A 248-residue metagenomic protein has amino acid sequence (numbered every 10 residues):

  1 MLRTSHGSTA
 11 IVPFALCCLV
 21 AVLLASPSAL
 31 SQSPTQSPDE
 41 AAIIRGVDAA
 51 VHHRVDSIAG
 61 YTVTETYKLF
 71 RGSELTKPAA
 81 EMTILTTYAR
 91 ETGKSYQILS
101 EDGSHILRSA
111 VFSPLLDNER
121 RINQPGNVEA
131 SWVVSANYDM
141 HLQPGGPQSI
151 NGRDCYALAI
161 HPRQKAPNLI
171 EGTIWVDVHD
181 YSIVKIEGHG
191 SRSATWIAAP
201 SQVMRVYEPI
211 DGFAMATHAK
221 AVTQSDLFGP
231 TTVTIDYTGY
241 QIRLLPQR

Functional and structural regions predicted by a protein language model:
M1, F14-A15, K165, P200: Generic hydrophobic alpha-helical membrane-segment signal
M1-A10: N-terminal secretory signal peptides that target proteins for export/translocation
H6, V20-A21, L107: Residue-level detector of alpha-helical transmembrane segments in integral membrane proteins
P13-S26: Bacterial N-terminal signal peptides
A25, A29-S33: Boundary at the C-terminal end of the N-terminal hydrophobic targeting segment
Q32-E171, V178-S182, S191-S201, E208 (+2 more regions): Structured extracytoplasmic
I186, T217-A219: Beta-strand-dense domains in secreted/periplasmic systems and polymorphic toxin scaffolds
